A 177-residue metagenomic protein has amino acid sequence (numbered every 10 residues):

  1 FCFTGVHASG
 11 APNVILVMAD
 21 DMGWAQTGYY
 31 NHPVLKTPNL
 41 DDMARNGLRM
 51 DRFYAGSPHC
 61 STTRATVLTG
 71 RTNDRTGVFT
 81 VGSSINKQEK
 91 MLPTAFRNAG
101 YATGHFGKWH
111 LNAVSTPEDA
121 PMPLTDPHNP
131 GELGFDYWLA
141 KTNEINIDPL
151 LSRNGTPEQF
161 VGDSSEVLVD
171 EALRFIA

Functional and structural regions predicted by a protein language model:
F3, H7-A177: Formylglycine-dependent sulfatase
